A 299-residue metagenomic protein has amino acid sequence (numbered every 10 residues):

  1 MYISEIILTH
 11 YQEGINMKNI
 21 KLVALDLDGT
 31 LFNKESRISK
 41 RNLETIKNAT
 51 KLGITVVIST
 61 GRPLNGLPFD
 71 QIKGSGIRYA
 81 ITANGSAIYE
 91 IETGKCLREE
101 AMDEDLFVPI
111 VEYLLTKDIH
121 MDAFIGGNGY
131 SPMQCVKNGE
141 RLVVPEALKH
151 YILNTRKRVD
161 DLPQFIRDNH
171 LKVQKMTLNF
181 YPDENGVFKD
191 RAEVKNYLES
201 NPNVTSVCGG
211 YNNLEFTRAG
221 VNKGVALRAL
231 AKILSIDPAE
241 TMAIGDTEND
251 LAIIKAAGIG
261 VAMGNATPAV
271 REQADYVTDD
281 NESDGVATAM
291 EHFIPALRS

Functional and structural regions predicted by a protein language model:
M1-N16: Short, Lys/Arg-enriched N-terminal segments with co-localized hydrophobic residues within the first ~10-30 amino acids
M17-L22, S39, L214-S299: Mg2+-dependent phosphoryl-transfer enzymes with acidic/Ser/Thr/Gly-rich catalytic loops
K18-I20, G53, I77, D118 (+2 more regions): A general structural motif
K21-K34: Asp-based phosphoryl-transfer active-site loop
I38-L52, E99-L106, V159-D161, G220-K232 (+1 more regions): Short, acidic loop-to-helix structural element flanking the phosphoryl-transfer center in phosphate-processing enzymes
K40-E146: Active-site phosphate-binding/coordination module
K73-G76, N84, N201-P202, A256-A257 (+1 more regions): Short, structured coil segments at secondary-structure junctions
Y113, F124-I244: Conserved acidic, metal-coordinating active-site core of Asp-based, Mg2+-dependent phosphoryl-transfer enzymes
